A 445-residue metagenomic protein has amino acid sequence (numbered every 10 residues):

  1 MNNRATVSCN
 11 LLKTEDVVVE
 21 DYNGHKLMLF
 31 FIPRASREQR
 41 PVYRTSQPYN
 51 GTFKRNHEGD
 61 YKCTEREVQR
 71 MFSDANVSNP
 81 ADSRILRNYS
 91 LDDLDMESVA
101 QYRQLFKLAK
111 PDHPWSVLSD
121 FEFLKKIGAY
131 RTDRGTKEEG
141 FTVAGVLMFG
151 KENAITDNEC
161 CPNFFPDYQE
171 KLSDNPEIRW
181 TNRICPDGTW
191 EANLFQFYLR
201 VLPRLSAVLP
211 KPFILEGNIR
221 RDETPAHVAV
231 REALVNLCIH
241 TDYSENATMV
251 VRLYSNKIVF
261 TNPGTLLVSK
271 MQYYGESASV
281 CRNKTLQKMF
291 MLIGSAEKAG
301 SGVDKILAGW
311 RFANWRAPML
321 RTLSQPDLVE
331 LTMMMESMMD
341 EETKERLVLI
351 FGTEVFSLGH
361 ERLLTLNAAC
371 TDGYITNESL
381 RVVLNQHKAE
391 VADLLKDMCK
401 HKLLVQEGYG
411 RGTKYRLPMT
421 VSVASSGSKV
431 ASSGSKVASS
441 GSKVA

Functional and structural regions predicted by a protein language model:
M1-H227, L234-L347, T353, L364-C370 (+4 more regions): Conserved N-terminal catalytic/coupling substructures associated with nucleotide/phosphate chemistry
F30, Y168, M333, Y415-L417 (+2 more regions): Short beta-strand element of the conserved SAM-dependent methyltransferase core
D157, L307-G309, M419, G434 (+1 more regions): Residue-level recognition of conserved structural "scaffold" positions that shape functional pockets and channels
G352-H360: Short, Lys/Arg-enriched anionic-surface-contact patches
G359, Y409-K429: Short, cationic-aromatic polyanion-contact patches
Q406: Short beta-strand "wing" residues that participate in macromolecule-binding interfaces
S425-A445: Long, intrinsically disordered low-complexity tandem-repeat segments
